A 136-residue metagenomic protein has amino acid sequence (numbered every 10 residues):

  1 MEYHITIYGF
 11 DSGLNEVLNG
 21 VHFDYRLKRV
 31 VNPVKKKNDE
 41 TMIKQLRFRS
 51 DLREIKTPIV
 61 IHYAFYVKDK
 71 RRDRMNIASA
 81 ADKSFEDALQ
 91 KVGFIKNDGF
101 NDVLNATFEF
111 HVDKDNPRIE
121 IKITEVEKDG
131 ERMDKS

Functional and structural regions predicted by a protein language model:
M1-S136: Catalytic phosphate/metal-binding cores of nucleic-acid and nucleotide-processing enzymes, i.e., regions that mediate
